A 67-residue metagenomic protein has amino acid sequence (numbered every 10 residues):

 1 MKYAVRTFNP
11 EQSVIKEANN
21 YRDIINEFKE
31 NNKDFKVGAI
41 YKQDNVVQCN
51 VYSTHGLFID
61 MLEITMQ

Functional and structural regions predicted by a protein language model:
M1-Q12: Short aromatic-glycine-(Arg/Gly/Cys) micro-motifs in beta-strand/loop hairpins
P10-N20: A short, exposed loop/beta-hairpin motif centered on an aromatic-Gly-Thr core
I15, F28, I59-M61: Short acidic, gly/pro-rich beta-turn/loop elements at beta-sheet edges and active-site/ligand-binding grooves
A18-Y41: A short, charged, amphipathic alpha-helix used as a generic interaction element across diverse proteins
K33-Q67: Short, mixed-charge low-complexity intrinsically disordered segments
